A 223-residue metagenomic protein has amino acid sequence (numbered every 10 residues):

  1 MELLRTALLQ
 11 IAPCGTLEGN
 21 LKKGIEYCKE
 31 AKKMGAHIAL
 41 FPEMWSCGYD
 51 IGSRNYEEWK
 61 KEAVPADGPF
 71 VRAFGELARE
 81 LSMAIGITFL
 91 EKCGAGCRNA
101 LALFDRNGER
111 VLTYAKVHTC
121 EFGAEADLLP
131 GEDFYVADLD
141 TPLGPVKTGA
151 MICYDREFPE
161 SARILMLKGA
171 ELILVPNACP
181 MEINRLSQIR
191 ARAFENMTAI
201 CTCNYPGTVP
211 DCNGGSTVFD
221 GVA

Functional and structural regions predicted by a protein language model:
M1-A7: Extreme N-terminal starter segment of soluble prokaryotic enzymes
L3, D105-R106, V218-V222: Short, acidic, Ser/Thr-enriched surface-loop or helix-capping motifs
R5, G86, A100, G215-T217: Conserved beta-strand and immediately adjacent loop positions that scaffold enzyme active sites
Q10-L17: Short polar catalytic/cofactor-binding loops
L17, E26-N107, T113, C179-N196: Cys-nucleophile CN-hydrolase/nitrilase-fold catalytic domain and related Cys-dependent amidase chemistry that acts on
A63-A66, E76, K92-K168, N177 (+3 more regions): Active-site catalytic loop in hydrolytic enzyme cores
A84-G86, G149, V175, C201: Structural detector of well-ordered beta-strand residues that form the stable sheet scaffold of enzyme domains
V136-D138, Y205-A223: C-terminal beta-strand edge segments of enzyme domains
